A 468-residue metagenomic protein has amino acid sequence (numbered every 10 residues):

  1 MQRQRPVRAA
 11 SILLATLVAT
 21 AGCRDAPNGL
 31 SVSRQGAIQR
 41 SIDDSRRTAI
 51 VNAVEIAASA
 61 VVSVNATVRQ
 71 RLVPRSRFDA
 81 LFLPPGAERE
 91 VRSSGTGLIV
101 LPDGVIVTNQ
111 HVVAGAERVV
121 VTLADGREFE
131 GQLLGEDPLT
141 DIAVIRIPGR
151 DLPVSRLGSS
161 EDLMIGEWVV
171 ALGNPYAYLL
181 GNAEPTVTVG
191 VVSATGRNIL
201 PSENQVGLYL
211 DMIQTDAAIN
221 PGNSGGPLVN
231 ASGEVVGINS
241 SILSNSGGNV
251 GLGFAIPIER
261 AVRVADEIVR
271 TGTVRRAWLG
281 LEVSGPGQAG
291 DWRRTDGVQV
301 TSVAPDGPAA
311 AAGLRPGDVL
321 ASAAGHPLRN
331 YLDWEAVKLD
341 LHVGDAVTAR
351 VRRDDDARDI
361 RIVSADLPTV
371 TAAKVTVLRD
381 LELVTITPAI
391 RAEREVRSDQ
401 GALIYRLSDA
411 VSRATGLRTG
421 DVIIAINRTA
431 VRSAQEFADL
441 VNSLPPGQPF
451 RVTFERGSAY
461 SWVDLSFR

Functional and structural regions predicted by a protein language model:
Q2-S11: Bacterial N-terminal signal peptides that target proteins for export
A10-T20: Bacterial N-terminal signal peptides
C23-A312, S322-P327, Y331-A346, R352-R379 (+3 more regions): Serine-dependent protease modules
G86, T295-G297, V396-G401, A425: A local structural motif
I106-V107, A309-Y331, I404, V411-Q435: Conserved PDZ fold ligand-binding element
V343, V396-D399, G416-R418, L444-P446: A structural signal for short secondary-structure junctions
L381-S412, T419-I423: C-terminal accessory/binding modules appended to enzymatic or scaffolding proteins
R428-R468: Short alpha-helical boundary/capping segments at helix-coil junctions
